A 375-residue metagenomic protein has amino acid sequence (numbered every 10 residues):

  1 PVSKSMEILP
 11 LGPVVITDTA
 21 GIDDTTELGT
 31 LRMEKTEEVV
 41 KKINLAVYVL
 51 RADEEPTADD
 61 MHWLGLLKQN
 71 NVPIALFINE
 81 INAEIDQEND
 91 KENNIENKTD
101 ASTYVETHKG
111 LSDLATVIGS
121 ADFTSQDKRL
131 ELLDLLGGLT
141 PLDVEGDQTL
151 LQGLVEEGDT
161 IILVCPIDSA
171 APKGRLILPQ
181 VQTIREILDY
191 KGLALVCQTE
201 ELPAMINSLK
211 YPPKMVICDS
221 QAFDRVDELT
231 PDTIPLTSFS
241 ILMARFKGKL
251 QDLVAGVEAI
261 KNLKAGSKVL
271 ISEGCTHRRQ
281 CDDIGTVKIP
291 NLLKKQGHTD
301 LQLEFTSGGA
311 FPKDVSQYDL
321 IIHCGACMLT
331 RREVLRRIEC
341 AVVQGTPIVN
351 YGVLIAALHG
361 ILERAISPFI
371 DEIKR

Functional and structural regions predicted by a protein language model:
P1-E27, E38-L45: Switch I (G2) and immediately adjacent beta-strands of P-loop GTPase domains
I8-L9, L31-V117, P179-I187, L202-M205 (+1 more regions): Conserved C-terminal guanine-recognition region of P-loop GTPase G domains, centered on the G4
T19, L50-D53, A75-E88, V117-D127 (+7 more regions): G-domain G4 guanine-recognition motif of GTPases
I22-L28, R51-E55, L139-L142, G192-V196 (+2 more regions): Short, flexible loop segments at the rims of nucleotide/cofactor-binding pockets, characterized by
R32, T36-V39, L154, L209 (+1 more regions): Structural alpha-helical scaffold elements that stabilize or flank donor/cofactor-binding regions in carbohydrate
P73-A75, T160, P235, P347: Proline-centered loop/turn at the N-terminus of a beta-strand
E88, L114, I118-L188, L193-L209 (+1 more regions): C-terminal end of P-loop GTPase domains and the immediately downstream helical coupling element
G174-R375: C-terminal effector/interaction modules appended to NTPase cores
